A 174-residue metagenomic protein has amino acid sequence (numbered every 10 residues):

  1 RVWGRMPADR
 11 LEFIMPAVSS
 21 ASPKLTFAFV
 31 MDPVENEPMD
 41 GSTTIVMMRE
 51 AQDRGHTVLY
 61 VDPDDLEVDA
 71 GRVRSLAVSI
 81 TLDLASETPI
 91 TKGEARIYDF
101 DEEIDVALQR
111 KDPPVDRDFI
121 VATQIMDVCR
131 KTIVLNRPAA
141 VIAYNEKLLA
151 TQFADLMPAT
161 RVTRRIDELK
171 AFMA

Functional and structural regions predicted by a protein language model:
P16-D53, V58-D105, K111-A174: Active-site nucleotide/adenylate-binding loops and adjacent lid/helix of ATP-dependent enzymes
